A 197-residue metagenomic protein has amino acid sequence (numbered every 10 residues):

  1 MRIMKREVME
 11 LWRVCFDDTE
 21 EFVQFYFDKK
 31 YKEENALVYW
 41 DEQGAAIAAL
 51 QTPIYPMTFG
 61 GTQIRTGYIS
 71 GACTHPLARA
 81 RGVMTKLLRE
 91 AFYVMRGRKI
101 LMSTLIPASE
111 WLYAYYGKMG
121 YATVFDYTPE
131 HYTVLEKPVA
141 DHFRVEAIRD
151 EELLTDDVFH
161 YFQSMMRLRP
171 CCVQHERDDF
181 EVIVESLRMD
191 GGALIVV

Functional and structural regions predicted by a protein language model:
R13-F59, P170-A193: Active-site rim helix/loop that mediates acceptor-substrate recognition in acyltransferases
L37, I47, S70, E110-W111 (+1 more regions): Core nucleotidyl-transferase/polymerase catalytic module
V38, I47-A48, A78, M84 (+2 more regions): Hydrophobic alpha-helical bundles that form the membrane domains of multi-pass transporters
P56-I69, R79: A conserved beta-turn-beta hairpin within the catalytic core of GNAT-like acetyltransferases that forms part
G71-T74, A80-Y93, K118: Conserved acetyl-CoA-binding loop-helix of GNAT-fold acetyltransferases
L88, M95-A108: Conserved GNAT acetyl-CoA-binding A-motif
Y115-Y121: Conserved active-site tyrosine of GNAT-family acetyltransferases
T123-V197: Amide-forming acyltransferase catalytic core, primarily the GNAT-like/NAT-type and related acyltransferase folds
